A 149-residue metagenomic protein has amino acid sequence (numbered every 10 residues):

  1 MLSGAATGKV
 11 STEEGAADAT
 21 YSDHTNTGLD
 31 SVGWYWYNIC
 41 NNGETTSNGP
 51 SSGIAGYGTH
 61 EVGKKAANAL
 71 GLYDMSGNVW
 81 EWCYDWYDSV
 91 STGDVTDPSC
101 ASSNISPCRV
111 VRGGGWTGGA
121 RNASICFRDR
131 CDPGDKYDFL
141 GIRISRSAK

Functional and structural regions predicted by a protein language model:
M1-I125: Functional-site microenvironments in short loops/helix caps that host divalent-cation chemistry
K64, D135-D138: Conserved strand-loop elements at the edges of beta-sheets that form or border functional pockets
S99-S103, D129-K136: Short proline/glycine-enriched turn/loop segments at secondary-structure junctions
G114, R130, S145-A148: Small/flexible residues
Y137-K149: Short, structured beta-strand segments at or near domain termini in extracellular proteins/domains
